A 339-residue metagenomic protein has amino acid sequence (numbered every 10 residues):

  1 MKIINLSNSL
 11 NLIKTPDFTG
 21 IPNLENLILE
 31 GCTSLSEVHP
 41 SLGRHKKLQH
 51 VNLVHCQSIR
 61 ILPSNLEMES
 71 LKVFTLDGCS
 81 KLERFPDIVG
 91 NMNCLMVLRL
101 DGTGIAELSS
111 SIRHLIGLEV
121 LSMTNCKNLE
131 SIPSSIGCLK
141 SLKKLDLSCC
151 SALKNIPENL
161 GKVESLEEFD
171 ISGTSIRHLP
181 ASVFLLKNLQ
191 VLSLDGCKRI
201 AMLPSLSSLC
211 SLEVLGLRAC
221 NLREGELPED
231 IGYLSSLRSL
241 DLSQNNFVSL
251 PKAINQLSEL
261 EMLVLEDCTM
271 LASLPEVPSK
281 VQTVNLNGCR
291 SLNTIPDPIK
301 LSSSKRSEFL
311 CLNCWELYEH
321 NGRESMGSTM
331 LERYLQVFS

Functional and structural regions predicted by a protein language model:
M1-S339: Predominantly recognizes leucine-rich repeat
